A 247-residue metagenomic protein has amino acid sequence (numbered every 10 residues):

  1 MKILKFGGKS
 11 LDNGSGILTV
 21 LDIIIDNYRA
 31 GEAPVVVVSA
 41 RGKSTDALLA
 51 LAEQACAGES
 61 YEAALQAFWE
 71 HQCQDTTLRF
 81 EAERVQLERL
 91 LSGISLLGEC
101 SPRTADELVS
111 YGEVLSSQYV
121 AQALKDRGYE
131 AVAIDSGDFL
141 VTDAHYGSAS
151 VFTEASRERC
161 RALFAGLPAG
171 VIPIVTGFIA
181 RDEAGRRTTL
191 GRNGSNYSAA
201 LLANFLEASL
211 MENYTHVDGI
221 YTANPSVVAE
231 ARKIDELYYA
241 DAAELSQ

Functional and structural regions predicted by a protein language model:
M1-Q247: Nucleotide/pyrophosphate-binding catalytic subdomain
